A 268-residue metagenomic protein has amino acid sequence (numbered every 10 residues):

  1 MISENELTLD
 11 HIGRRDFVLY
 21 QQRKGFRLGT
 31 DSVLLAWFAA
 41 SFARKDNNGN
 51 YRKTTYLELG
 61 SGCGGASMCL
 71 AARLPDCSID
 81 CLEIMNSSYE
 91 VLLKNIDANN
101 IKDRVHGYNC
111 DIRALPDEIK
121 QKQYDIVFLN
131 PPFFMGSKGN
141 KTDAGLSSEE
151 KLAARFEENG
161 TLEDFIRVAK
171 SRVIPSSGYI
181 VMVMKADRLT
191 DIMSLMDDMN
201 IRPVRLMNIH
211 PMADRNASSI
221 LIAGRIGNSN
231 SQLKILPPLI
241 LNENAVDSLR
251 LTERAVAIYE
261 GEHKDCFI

Functional and structural regions predicted by a protein language model:
I2-T54, L59-A72, I220-A223, I235-I240: SAM-dependent Rossmann-like transferase core, predominantly class I methyltransferases with a strong bias toward
F17, T54, C77, D103-V105 (+2 more regions): A structural micro-motif
V18-K24, L28, E158-A217: Conserved Class I SAM-dependent methyltransferase catalytic core
L35, N130, F165, G224: Residue-level signal for inorganic ion chemistry
A40-K120, I126-N140: Conserved SAM/SAH cofactor-binding pocket of Class I
P131-D164: Mobile active-site "lid"/loop adjacent to the S-adenosyl-L-methionine
N216-I268: SAM/dcSAM-binding transferase cores
